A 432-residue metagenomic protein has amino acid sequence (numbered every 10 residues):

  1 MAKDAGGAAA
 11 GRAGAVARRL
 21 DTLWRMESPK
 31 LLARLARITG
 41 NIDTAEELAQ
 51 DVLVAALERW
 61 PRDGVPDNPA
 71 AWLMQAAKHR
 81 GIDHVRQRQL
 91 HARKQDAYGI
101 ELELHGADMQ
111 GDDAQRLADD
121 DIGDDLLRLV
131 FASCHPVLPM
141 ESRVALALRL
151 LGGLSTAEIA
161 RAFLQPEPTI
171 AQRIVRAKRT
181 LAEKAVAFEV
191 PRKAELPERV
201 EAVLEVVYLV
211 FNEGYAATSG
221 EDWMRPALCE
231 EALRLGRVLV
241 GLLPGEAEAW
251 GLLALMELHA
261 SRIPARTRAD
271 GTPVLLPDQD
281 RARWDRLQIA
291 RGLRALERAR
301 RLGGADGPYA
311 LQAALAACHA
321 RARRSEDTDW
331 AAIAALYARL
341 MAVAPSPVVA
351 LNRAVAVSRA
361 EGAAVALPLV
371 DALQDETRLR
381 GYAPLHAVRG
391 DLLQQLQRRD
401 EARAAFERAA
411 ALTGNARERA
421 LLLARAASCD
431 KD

Functional and structural regions predicted by a protein language model:
K3-A33, D43-E46, P197-E205, L209: A short, charge-rich alpha-helical start-of-domain segment used by transcription regulators
A13-T22, L32-D51, R59-D67, P166-P168 (+1 more regions): Short, charged helix-capping/linker segments at alpha-helix termini
L23, E27, L31, V52 (+4 more regions): Residue-level preference for hydrophobic side chains embedded in well-ordered alpha helices
L53-L57, D67-D96, K178: Σ70-family region 2.3-2.4 aromatic/basic alpha-helix that recognizes the −10 promoter and nucleates DNA melting
R88, D96-E141, R149-T156, Q165-A338: Amphipathic helix-loop-helix modules that constitute alpha-helical solenoid scaffolds
L252, M256-H259, Q312, A316 (+4 more regions): "A position-specific structural signal for the A-helix of alpha-solenoid helical repeats
A260, R324-D327, A360-E361, L396 (+1 more regions): Structural motif corresponding to the intra-repeat A-B loop/turn of tetratricopeptide repeats
